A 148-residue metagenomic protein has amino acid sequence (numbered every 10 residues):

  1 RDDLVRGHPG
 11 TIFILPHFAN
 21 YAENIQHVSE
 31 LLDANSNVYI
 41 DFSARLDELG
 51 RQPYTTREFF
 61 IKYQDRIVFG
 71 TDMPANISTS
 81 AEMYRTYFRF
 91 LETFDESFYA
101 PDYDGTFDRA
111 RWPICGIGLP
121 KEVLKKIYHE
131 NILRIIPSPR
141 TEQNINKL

Functional and structural regions predicted by a protein language model:
D3, G10-L148: H/E-rich (His + Asp/Glu) clusters that bind or coordinate divalent metals
